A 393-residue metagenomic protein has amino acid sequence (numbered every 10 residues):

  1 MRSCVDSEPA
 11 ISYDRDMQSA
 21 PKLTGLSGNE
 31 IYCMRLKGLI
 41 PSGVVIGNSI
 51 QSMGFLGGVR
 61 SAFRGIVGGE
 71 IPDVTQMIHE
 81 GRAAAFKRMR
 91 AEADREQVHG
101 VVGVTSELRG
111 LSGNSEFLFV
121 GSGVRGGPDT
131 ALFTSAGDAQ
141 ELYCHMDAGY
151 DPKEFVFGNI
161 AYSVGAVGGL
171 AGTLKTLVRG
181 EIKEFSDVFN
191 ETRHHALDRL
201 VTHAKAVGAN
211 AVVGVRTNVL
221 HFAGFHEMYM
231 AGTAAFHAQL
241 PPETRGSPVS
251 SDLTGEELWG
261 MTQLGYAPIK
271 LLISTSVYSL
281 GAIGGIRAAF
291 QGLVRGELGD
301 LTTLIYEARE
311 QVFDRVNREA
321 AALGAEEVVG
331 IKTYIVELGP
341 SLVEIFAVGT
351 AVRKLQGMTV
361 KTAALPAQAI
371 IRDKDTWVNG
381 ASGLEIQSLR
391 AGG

Functional and structural regions predicted by a protein language model:
M1: OB-fold/S1-family RNA-binding modules
I11-V74, G110-F185, H221, M228-L301 (+1 more regions): Intrinsic disorder/low-complexity detector
R35-L39, F86-V98, L111-S115, D147-Y150 (+5 more regions): Short, low-complexity cationic-aromatic patches
S42-I46, G100-G103, E116-S122, E154-F157 (+9 more regions): Ordered hydrophobic segments in well-structured contexts
S61-G103, G172-R216, L272, A288-I331: Short, well-ordered alpha-helical segments
G100-G110, A211-H221, G324-E337, T359 (+1 more regions): Short, conserved loop-to-beta-strand elements that form functional interface hotspots
